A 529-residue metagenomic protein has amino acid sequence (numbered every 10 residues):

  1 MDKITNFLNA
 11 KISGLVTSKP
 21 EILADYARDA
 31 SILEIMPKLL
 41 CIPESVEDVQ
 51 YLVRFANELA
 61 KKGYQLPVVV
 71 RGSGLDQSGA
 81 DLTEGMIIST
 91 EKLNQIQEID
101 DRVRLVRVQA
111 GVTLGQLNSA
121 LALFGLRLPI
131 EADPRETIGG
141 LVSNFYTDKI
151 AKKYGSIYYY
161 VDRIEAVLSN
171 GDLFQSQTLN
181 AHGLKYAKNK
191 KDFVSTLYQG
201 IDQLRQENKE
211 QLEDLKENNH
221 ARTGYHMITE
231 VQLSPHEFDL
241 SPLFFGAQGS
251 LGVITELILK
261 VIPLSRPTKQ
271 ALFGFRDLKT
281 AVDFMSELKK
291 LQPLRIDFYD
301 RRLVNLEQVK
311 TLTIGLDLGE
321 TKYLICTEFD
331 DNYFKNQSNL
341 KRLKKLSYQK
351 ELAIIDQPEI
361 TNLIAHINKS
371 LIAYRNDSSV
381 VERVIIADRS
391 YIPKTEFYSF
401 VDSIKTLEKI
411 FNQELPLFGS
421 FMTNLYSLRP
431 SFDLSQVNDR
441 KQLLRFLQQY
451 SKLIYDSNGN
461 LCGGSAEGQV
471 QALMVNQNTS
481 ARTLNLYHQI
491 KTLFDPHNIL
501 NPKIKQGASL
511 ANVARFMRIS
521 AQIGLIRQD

Functional and structural regions predicted by a protein language model:
M1-P20: A charged N-terminal "starter" segment
V16-P20, C41-P43, Y64-G72, I88-T90 (+12 more regions): General beta-strand structural signal in soluble alpha/beta enzymes
T17-Y26, S234, P242-R445, S451-N458 (+2 more regions): C-terminal substrate-recognition/cap domain of FAD-linked oxidoreductases
E21, R28-L93, V108-A110, F124 (+3 more regions): Glycine-rich N-terminal segment of FAD-binding domains in flavoprotein oxidoreductases, spanning the beta-loop-helix
Y51-L66, L121-A132, G224-F244, L363-I367 (+4 more regions): Short, hydrophobic/aliphatic alpha-helical segments
Q97, A110, G115-T280, I499-Q506 (+1 more regions): FAD-binding subdomain of flavoenzyme oxidoreductases
N460, A466-D529: Ferredoxin-type iron-sulfur electron-transfer modules and their immediate structural context
